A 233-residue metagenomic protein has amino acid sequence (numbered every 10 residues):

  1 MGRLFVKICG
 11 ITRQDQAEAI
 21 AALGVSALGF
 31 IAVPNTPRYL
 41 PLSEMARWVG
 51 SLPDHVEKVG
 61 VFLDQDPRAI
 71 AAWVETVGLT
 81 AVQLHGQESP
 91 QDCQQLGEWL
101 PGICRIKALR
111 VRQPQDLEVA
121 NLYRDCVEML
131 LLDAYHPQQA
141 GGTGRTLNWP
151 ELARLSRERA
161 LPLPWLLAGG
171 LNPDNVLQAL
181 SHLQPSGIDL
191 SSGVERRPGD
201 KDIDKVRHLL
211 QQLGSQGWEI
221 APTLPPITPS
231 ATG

Functional and structural regions predicted by a protein language model:
M1-G187, S192-G233: Conserved N-terminal beta1-alpha1 strand-loop-helix module at the mouth
